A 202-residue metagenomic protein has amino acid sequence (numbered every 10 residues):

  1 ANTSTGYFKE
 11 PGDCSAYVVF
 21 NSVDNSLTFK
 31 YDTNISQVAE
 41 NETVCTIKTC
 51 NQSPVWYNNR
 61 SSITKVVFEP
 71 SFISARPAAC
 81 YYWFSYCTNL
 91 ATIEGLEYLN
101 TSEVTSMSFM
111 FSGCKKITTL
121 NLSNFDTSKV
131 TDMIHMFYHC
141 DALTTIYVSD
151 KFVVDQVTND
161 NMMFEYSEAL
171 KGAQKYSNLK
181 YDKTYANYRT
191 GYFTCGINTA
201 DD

Functional and structural regions predicted by a protein language model:
A1, S62-A75, N89-T105, K115-T131 (+3 more regions): Structural signature of tandem-repeat unit edges
A1-V23, N34, E165-D202: Extracellular/surface-exposed low-complexity segments
G12-E69, W83, L90, N198-D202: N-terminal segments that cap or nucleate solenoid repeat domains
S53-V55, M136, N161-A173: Small/polar residue-rich beta-strand/coil "junction" motifs that cap repeat-based extracellular fibers
A78-S85: Non-membrane alpha-helical segments in proteins
S85-Y86, F109-G113, H135-H139, E165: Short beta-strand elements of solenoid repeat domains
